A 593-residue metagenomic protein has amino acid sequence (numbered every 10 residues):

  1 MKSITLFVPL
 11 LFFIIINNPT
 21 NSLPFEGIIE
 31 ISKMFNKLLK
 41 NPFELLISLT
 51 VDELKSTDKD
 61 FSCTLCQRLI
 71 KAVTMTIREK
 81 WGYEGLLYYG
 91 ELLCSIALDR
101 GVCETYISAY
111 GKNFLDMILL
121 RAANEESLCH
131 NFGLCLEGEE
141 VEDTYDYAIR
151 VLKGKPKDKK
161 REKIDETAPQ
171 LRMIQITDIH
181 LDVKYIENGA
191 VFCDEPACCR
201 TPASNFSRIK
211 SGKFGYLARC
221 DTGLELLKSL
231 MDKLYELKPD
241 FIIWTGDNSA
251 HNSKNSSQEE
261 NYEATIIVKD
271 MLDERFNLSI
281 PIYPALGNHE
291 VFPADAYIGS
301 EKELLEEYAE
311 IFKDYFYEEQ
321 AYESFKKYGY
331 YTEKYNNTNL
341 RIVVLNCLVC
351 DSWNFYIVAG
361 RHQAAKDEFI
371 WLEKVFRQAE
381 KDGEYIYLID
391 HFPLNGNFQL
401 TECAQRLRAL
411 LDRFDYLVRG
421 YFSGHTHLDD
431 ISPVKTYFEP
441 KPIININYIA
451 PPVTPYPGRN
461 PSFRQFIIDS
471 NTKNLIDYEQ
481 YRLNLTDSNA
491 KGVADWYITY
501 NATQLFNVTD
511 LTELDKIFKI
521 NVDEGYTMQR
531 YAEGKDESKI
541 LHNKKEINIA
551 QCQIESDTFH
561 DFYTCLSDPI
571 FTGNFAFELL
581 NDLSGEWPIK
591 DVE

Functional and structural regions predicted by a protein language model:
K2, L11-K33: N-terminal signal peptide
L23-K112, L120-Y235, F241-W244, L304-Q378 (+1 more regions): Metal-dependent phosphoesterase/phosphodiesterase active-site architecture
Q175-T177, D240-D247, N277-N288, Y387-H391 (+2 more regions): Active-site neighborhood of phospho(di)ester-bond hydrolases with catalytic His/Asp-centered motifs
V183, A250-S253, P284-D295, D351-W353 (+3 more regions): Active-site environment of divalent metal-dependent phosphoester hydrolases
K213, R219-S300, Y308: Core catalytic region of metal-dependent phosphoesterases/phosphodiesterases, especially metallo-beta-lactamase-like
K269, A296-A309, Q399-D412, I443 (+1 more regions): Short, electropositive alpha-helical surface patch
D273-R275, C403-Y416, V434-I444, I468: Short, surface-exposed basic-aromatic patches at helix termini and helix-loop junctions that form
D351-I370, K374-S423: Active-site-proximal segments of metal-dependent phosphoesterases and phosphodiesterases across multiple
